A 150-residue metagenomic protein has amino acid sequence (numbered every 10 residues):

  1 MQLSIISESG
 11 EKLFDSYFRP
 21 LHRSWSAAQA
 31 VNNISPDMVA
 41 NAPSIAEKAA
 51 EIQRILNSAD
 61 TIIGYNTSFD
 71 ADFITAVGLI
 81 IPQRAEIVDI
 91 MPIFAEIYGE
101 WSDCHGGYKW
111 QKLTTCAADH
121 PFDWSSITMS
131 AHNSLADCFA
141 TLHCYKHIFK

Functional and structural regions predicted by a protein language model:
M1-R84, G107-S126: Conserved non-catalytic scaffold segment of RNase H-like nuclease domains
G64, I87, T141: Generic enzyme active-site microenvironment
D70, D89, D137: Acidic active-site catalytic centers that drive phospho-/nucleotidyl reactions and related ester hydrolyses
V88-Y108: Short alpha-helix plus adjacent loop in nuclease-associated cores
A117-P121, L135, F139-K150: Acidic two-metal-ion nuclease catalytic site recognized across multiple nuclease folds, prominently DnaQ/RNase D-T
M129-H132: Histidine-centered active-site/metal-ligand motif
